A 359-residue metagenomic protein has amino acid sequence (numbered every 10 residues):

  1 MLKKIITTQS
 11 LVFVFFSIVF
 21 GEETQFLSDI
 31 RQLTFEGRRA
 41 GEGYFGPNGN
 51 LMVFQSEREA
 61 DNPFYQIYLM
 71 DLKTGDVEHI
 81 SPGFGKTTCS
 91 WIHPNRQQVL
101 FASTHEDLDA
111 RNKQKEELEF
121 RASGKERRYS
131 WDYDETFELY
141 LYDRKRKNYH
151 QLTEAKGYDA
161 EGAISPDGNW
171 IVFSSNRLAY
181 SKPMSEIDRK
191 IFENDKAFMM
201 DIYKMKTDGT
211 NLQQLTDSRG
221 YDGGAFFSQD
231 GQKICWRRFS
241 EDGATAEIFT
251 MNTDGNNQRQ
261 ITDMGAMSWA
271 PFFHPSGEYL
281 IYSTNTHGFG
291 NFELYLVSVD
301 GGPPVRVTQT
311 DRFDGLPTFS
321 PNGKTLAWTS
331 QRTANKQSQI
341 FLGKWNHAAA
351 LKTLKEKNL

Functional and structural regions predicted by a protein language model:
M1-S10: Bacterial N-terminal signal peptides that target proteins for export
Q9-S17: Bacterial N-terminal signal peptides
E22-R38, M70-K86, Y142-Y158, M205-Y221 (+3 more regions): Multi-bladed beta-propeller domains
F35-R38, Q55-Q66, P82-T87, A102-E138 (+8 more regions): A flexible loop/linker signature enriched in serine peptidases of the S9 family
P47-N48, P94-N95, P166-D167, Q229-D230 (+2 more regions): Residue-level detector of Asp-centered blade-edge/turn motifs that repeat once per structural unit in beta-propeller
T318-L359: Blade-level signature of beta-propeller repeat domains, shared across WD40, Kelch, NHL, RCC1 and BNR/Asp-box propellers
